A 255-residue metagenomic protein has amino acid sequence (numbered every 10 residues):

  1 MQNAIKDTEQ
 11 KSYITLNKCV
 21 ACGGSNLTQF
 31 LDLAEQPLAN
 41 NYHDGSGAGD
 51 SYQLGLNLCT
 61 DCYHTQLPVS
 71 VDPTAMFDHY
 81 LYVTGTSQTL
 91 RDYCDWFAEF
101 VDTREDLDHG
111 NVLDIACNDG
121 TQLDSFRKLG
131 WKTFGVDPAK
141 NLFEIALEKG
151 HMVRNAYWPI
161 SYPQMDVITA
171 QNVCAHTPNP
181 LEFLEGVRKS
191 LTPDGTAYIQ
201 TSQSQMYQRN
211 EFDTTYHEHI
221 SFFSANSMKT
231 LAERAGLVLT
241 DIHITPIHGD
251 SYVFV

Functional and structural regions predicted by a protein language model:
Q2-T89, H243: N-terminal juxtadomain amphipathic helix that follows a signal peptide/anchor or precedes a small N-terminal auxiliary
V20-L27, A225-I242: A SAM-dependent methyltransferase catalytic signature shared across enzymes that methylate proteins
G49-I145, N155, E211: Extended interfacial segments that mediate partner engagement and assembly in macromolecular machines
K149-I160: Conserved SAM-binding strand-loop segment of SAM-dependent methyltransferases
T169: A conserved beta-strand element that flanks and buttresses the S-adenosyl-L-methionine
N172-H176: A short His-aromatic
L181-T196: A short glycine-rich, Lys/Arg-flanked "PGG" loop and its adjoining helix->strand segment in the class I
A197-S221, A225-S227: Short, glycine-/aromatic-enriched active-site segment of Class I SAM-dependent methyltransferases
